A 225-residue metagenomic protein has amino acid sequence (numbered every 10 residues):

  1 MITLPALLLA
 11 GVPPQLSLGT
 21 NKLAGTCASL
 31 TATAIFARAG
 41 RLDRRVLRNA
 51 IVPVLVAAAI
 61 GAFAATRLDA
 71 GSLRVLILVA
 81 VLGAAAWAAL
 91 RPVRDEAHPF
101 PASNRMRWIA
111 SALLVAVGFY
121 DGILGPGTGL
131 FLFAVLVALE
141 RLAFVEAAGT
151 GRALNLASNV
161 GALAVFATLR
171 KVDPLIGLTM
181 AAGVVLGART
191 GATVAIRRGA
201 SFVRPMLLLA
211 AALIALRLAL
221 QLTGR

Functional and structural regions predicted by a protein language model:
M1-P13, H98-A148: Selected transmembrane alpha-helices and immediately adjacent juxtamembrane segments of polytopic inner-membrane
L9, L16, A62, T66 (+5 more regions): Transmembrane helix-loop junction
V12-N21, D43-N49, R141-R152: Membrane-interface alpha-helices at helix entry/exit sites of multi-pass transporters
G19-V79, N159-L209: Selective hydrophobic functional segments
L30-R41, A62, A70, L78-A102 (+1 more regions): Transmembrane helix exit motif
I60, A116-L124, A162-R170, G177 (+1 more regions): Hydrophobic alpha-helical transmembrane segments in multi-pass integral membrane proteins
G149-A162: Hydrophobic alpha-helical transmembrane segments of multi-pass integral membrane proteins, especially transporters
